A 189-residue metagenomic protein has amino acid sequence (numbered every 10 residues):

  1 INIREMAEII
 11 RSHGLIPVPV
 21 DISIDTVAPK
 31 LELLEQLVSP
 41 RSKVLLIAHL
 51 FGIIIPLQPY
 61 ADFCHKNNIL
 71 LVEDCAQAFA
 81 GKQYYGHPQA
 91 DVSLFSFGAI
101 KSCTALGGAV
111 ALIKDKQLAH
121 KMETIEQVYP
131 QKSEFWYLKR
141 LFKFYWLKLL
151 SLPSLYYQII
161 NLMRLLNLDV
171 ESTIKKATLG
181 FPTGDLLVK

Functional and structural regions predicted by a protein language model:
I1-K82: PLP-dependent aminotransferase-like
R41-K43, A90-S93: A generic secondary-structure signal marking the coil-to-beta-strand transition
N67, Q89-A90: A short helix-to-beta-strand connector/capping loop
F79-K82, V92-G107, L112-K189: Active-site region of PLP-dependent enzymes
Y84-H87: Short glycine-biased active-site loop of nucleotidyltransferases that positions the nucleotide triphosphate and helps
